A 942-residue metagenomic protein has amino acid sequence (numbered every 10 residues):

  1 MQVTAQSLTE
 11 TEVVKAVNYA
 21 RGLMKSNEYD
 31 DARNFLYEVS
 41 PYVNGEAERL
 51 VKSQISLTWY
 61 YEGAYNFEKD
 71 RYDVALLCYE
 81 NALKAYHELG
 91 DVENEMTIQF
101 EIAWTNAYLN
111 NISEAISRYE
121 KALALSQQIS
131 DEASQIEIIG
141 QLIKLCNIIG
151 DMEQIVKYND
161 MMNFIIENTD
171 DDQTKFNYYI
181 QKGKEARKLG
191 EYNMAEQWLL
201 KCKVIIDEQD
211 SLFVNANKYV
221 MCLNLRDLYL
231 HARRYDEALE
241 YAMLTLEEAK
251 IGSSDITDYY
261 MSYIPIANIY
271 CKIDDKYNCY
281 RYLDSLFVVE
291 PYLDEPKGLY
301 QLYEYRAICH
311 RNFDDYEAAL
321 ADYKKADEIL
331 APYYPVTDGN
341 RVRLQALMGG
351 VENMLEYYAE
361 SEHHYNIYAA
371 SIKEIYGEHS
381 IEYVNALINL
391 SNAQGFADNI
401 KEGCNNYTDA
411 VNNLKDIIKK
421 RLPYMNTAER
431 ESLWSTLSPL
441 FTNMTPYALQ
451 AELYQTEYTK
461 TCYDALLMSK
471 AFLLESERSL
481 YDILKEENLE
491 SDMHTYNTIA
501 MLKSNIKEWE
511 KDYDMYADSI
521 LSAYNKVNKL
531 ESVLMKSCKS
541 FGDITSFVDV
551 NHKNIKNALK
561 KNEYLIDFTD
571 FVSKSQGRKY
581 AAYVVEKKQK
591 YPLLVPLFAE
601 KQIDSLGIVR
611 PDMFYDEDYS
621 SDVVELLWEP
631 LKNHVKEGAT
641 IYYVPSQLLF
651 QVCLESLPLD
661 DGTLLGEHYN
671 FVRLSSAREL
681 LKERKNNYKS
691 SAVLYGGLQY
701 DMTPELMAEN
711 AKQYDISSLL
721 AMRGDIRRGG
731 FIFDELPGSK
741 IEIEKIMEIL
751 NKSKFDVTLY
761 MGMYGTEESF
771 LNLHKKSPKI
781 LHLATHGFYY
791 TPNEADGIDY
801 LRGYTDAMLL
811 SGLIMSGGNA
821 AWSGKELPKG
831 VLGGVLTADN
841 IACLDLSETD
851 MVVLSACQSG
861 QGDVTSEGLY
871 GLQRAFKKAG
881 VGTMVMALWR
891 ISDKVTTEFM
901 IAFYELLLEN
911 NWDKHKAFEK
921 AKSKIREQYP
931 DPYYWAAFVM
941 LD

Functional and structural regions predicted by a protein language model:
V14, L50-S53, L57, T97 (+9 more regions): Residue register of alpha-helical TPR repeats
L36, V43, N66, Y86 (+13 more regions): Eukaryotic all-alpha helical interaction scaffolds
Y37, D160, L200, M243 (+11 more regions): Alpha-helical solenoid repeat scaffolds used for protein-protein interaction
A47-K52, G90-E95, S130-I136, D170-T174 (+6 more regions): Helix N-cap/loop-to-helix boundary motif
K529, L534-D942: Catalytic cores of enzymes
